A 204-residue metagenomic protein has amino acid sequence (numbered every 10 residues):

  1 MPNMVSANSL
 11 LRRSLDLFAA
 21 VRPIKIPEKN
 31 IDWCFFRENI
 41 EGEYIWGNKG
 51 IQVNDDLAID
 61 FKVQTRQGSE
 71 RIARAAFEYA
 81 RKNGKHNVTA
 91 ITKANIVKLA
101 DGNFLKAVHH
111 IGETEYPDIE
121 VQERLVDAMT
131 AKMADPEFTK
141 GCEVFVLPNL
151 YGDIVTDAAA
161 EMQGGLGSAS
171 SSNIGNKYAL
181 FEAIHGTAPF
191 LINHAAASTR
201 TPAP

Functional and structural regions predicted by a protein language model:
M1-I59, L150-G152: N-terminal glycine-rich phosphate/adenylate-binding segment common to multiple enzyme folds
M4, I45-G50, L99-F104, M133-P136 (+1 more regions): Short acidic, glycine/serine/threonine-rich loops at helix termini
S6, L10-R13, F35, R71 (+5 more regions): Alpha-helical scaffold segments in soluble metabolic enzymes
R12-P27, Y116-L125, S168-A183: Short, acidic/small-residue loops that bind anionic groups at enzyme active sites
A19, D32-F35, E43, N87-T89 (+5 more regions): Structural motif
R22-P27, E78-A80, A134-E137: A generic local secondary-structure boundary/capping motif
N30, K132-P204: Glycine-rich phosphate/nucleotide-binding loop
N54-A128, G141: Glycine-rich phosphate/diphosphate-binding loop of Rossmann-like nucleotide-binding domains
